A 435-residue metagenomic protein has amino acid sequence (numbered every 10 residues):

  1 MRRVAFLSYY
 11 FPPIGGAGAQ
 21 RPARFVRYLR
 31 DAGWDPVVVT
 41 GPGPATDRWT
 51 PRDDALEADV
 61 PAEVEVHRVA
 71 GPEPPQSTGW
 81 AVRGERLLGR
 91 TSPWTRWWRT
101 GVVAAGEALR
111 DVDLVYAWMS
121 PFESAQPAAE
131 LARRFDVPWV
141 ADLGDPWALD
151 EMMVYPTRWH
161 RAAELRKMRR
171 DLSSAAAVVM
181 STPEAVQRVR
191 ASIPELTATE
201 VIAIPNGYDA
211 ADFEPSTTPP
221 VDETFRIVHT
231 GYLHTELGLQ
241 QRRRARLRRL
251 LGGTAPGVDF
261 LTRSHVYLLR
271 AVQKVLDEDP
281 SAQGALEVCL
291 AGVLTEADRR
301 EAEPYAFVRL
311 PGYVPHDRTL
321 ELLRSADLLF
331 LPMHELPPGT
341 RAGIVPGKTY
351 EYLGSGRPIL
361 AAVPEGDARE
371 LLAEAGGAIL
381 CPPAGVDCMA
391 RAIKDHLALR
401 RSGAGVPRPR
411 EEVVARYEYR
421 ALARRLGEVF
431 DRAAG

Functional and structural regions predicted by a protein language model:
M1-A70, A177, P256, Y267 (+3 more regions): N-terminal subdomain of nucleotide-sugar transferases
V38-L109: A conserved catalytic-core segment of Leloir-type glycosyltransferases
A105-S124, R134-V140: Short N-terminal targeting/anchoring amphipathic segment
E123-Q126, E130-R134, W159-V178: Membrane-proximal helix-turn-helix segments that form the acceptor-binding/catalytic region of lipid-linked
E184, I204-G207: Carbohydrate-associated surface elements
D209-D212, P219-E303, Y313-H316: Conserved catalytic-core segment of nucleotide-activated headgroup transferases in glycan assembly
D259, R263, P315-E321, L329-Y350 (+1 more regions): Nucleotide-sugar-dependent
P383-C388, R401-R432: A charged, aromatic-enriched C-terminal amphipathic alpha-helix characteristic of glycosyltransferases across folds
